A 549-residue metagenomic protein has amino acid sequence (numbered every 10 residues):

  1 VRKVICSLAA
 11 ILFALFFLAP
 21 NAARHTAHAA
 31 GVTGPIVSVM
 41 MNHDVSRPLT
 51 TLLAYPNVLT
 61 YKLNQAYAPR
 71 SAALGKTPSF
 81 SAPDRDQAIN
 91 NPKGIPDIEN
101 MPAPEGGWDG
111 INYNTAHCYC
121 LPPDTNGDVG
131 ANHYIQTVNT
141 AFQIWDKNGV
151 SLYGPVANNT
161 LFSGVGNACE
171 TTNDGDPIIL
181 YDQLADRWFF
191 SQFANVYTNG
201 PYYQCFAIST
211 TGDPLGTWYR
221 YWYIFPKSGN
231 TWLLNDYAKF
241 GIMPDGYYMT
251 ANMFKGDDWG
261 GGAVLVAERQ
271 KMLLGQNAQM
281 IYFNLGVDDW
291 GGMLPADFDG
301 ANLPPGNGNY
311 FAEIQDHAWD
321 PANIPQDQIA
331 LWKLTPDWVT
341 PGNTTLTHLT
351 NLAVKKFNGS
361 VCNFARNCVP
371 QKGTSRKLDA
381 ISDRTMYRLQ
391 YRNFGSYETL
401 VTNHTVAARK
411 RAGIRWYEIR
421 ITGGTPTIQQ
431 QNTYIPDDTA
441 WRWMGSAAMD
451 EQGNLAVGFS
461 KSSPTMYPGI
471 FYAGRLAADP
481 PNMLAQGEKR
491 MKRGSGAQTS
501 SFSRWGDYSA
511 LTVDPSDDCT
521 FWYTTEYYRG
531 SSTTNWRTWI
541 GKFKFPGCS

Functional and structural regions predicted by a protein language model:
V1-A9: Bacterial N-terminal signal peptides that target proteins for export
C6, H25-A30: Zymogen propeptides/activation segments of proteases
L15-T26: C-terminal segment of classical bacterial N-terminal signal peptides
H28-S549: C-terminal PAP-associated
